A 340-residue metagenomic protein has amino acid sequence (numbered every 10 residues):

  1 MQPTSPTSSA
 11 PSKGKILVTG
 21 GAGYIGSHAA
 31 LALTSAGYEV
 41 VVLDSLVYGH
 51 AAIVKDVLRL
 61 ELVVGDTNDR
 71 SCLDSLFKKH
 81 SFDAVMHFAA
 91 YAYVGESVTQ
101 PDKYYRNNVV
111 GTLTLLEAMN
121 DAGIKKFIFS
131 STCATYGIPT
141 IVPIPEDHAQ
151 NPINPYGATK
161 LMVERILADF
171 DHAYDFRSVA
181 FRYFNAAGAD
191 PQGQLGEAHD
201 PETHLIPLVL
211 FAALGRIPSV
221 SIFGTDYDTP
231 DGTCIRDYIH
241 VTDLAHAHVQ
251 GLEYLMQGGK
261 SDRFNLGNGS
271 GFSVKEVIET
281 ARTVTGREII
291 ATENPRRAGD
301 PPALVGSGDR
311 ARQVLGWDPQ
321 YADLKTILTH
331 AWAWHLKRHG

Functional and structural regions predicted by a protein language model:
M1-A189: N-terminal Rossmann-like NAD(P)+-binding domain of SDR-like oxidoreductases, especially those catalyzing
G21, G49-A52, G65, G95 (+10 more regions): Glycine-centered small-residue hotspots that permit tight backbone geometry or close packing
A51, F184-L205, G215-R236: Short, flexible, glycine-rich and Lys/Arg-enriched loop motifs at helix boundaries that contact anionic partners
Y105, I153-L161, L195, H199-P207 (+1 more regions): Short-chain dehydrogenase/reductase
L208-G340: C-terminal substrate-binding subdomain of Rossmann-fold SDR/epimerase-dehydratase oxidoreductases
